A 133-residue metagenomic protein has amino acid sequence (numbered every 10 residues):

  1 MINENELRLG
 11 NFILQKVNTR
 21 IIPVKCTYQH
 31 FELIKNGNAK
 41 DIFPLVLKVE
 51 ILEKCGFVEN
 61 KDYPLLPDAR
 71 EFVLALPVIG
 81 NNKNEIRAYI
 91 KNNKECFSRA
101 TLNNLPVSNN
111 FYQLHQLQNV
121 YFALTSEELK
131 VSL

Functional and structural regions predicted by a protein language model:
M1-N3: Short alpha-helix capping/helix-loop boundary micro-motifs
N5, N11-F12, N18-E32: Short beta-strand-centered aromatic/proline hotspots
G10-I13, K40-D41: Generic structural signal for buried aliphatic residues
P23-T27, N84-K91, L105-Q116: Short amphipathic beta-strand/extended segments with alternating polar/hydrophobic composition
T27-L47: Structured surface patches comprising rigid loops and adjacent beta-strands/short helices at the edges of well-ordered
V46-E59: Amphipathic alpha-helical segments
K61-P106: Acidic, low-complexity, intrinsically disordered interaction modules
L102-L133: Ampiphathic alpha-helical segments that act as solvent-exposed interaction surfaces
